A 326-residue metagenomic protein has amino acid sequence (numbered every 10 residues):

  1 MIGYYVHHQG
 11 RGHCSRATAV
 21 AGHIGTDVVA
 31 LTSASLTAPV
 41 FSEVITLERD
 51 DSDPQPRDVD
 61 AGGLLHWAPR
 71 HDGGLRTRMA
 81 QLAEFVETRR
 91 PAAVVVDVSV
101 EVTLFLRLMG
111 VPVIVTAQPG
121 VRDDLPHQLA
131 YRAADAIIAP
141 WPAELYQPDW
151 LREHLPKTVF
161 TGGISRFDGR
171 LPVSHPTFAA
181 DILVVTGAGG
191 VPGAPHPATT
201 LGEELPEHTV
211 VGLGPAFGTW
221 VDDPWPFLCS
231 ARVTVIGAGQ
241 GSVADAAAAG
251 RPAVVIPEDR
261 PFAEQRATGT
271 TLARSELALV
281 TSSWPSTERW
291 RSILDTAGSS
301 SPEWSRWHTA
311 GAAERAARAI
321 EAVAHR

Functional and structural regions predicted by a protein language model:
Y5-T18, D124, P192: A short, glycine/small-residue-rich beta-strand->loop->alpha-helix junction that serves as a flexible
H7-H8, T26-L75: Conserved nucleotide-sugar phosphate-binding/catalytic loop shared by glycosyltransferases and other
H13-I24, L36: Short amphipathic alpha-helix
A21, R166-V233: Donor-nucleotide binding loops and adjacent catalytic segments primarily of GT-B fold Leloir glycosyltransferases
G62-A93, V98-T103: Conserved nucleotide-sugar donor-binding subdomain of glycosyltransferases
A93-V98, P224-A267: A donor-sugar binding/catalytic signature common to diverse glycosyltransferases and related nucleotide-sugar
A133-P192: A nucleotide-sugar donor-handling region in carbohydrate enzymes
R291-R326: C-terminal amphipathic helix plus adjacent low-complexity, charged tail appended to glycosyltransferase catalytic
